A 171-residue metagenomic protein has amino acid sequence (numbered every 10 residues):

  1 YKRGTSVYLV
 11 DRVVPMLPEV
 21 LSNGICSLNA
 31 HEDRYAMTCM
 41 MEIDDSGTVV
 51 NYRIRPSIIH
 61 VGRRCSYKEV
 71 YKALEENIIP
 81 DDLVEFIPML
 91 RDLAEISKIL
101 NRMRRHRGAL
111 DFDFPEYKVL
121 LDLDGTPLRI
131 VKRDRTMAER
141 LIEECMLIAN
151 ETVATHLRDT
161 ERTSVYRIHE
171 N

Functional and structural regions predicted by a protein language model:
Y1-N171: Conserved, carboxylate-rich catalytic/transport cores that coordinate ions
